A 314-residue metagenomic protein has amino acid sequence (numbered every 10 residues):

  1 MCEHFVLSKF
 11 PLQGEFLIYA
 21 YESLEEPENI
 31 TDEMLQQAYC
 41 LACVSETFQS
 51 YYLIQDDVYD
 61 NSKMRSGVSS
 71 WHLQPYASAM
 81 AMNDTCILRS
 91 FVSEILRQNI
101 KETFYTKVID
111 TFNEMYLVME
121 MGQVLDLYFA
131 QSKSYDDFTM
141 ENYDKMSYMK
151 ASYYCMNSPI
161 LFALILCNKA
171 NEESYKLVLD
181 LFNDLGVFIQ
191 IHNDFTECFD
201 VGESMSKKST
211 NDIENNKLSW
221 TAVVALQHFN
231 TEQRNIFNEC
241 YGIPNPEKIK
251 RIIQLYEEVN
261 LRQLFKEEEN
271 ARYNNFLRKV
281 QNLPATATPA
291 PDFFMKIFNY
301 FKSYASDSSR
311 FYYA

Functional and structural regions predicted by a protein language model:
M1-T231: Mg2+-dependent prenyl diphosphate-binding active-site environment of isoprenoid biosynthetic enzymes
V44, F188, F276-K279, I297: Amphipathic alpha-helices that form helix-helix packing interfaces
K101-E102, A170, E232, V280-A290: Surface-exposed helix-capping loop/turn segments at secondary-structure junctions
T106-D110, K176, N238, P291-K296: Short, charged, amphipathic alpha-helical segments
S174, C198-D200, T231-F237, K248-I249 (+2 more regions): Extended hydrophobic-aromatic, low-complexity segments
D212-N215, S219, K266-Y273, P291-K296: Amphipathic alpha-helical protein-interaction segments enriched in hydrophobic
R234-L283: Mobile late-domain/C-terminal helix-loop "cap" segments that border catalytic sites or the cytosolic face
A285-A314: Short, amphipathic C-terminal "tail helix"
